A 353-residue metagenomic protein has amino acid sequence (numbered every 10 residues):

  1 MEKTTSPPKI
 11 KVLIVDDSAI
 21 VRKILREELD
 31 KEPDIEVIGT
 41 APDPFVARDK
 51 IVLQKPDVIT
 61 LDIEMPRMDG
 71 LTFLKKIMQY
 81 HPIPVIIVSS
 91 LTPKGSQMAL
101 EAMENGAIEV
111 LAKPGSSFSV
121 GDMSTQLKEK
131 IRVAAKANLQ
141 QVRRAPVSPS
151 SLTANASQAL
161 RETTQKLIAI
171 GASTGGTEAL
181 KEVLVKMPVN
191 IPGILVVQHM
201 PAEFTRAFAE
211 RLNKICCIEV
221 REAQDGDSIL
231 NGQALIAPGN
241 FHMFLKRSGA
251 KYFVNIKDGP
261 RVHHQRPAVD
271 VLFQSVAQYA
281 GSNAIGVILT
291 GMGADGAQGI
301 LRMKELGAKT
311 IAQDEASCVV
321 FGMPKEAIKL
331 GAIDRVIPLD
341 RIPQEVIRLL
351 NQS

Functional and structural regions predicted by a protein language model:
M1-L13, A19-D30, D34, D43-L53 (+2 more regions): Conserved acid/base catalytic micro-environments in cytosolic active-site loops
